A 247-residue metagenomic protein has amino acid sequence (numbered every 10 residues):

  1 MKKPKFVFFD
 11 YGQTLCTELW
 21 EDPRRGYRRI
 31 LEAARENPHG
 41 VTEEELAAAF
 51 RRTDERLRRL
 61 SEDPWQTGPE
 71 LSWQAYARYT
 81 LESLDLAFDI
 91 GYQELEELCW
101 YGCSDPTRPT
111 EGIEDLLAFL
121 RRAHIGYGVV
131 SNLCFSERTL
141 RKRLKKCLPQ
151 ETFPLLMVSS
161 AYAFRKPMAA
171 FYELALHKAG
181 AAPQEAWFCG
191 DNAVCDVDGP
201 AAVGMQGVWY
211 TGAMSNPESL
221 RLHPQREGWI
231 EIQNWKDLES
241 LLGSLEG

Functional and structural regions predicted by a protein language model:
M1-V7, T17-W20, H39-E44, E114 (+2 more regions): Asp-based, Mg2+/Mn2+-dependent phosphohydrolase catalytic module
Y11, D22-D63: Conserved phosphoryl-transfer catalytic core
T14: Short acidic, Gly/Ser-rich segments with clustered Asp/Glu that frequently serve as metal-coordination loops in enzyme
R25, R29, A49-R52, A75-Y79 (+4 more regions): Alpha-helical elements of Rossmann-like donor-binding domains used by nucleotide-donor carbohydrate transfer enzymes
E44, A48-E97: A metal-dependent, Asp-based hydrolase signature
D54-T67, Y101-E111, K166-F171, A202 (+1 more regions): Short amphipathic alpha-helical segments at helix boundaries and their inter-helical linkers
Q66-Q74, F88-G128: Short, acidic loop-to-helix structural element flanking the phosphoryl-transfer center in phosphate-processing enzymes
